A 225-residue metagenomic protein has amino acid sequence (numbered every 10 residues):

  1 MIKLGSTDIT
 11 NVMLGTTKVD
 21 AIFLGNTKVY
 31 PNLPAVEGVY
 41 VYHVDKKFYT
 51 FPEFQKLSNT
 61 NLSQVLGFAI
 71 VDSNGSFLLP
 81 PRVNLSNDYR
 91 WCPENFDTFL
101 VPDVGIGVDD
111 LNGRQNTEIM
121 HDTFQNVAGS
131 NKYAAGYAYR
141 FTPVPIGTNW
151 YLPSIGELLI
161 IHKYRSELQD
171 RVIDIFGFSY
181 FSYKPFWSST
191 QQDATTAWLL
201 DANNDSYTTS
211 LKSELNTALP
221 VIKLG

Functional and structural regions predicted by a protein language model:
M1-G5, F54-T60, D170-Y183: Short, solvent-exposed secondary-structure boundary motifs
M1-N32: Intrinsically disordered, compositionally biased repeat/linker segments
L4, L14, V71-D72, S179 (+2 more regions): A generic structural signal for short, solvent-exposed coil/turn residues that cap or connect secondary-structure
T7, T17, T27, L85 (+3 more regions): Generic structural motif
N11, A21, P31, N87 (+2 more regions): A broad, structure-centric signal for solvent-exposed, well-ordered loop/edge residues that line or flank functional
V12, A69, P185-S189: Short hydrophobic/aromatic-rich beta-strand motifs
F23-I146, K212, A218-G225: Short, compositionally biased
G147-N149, I155-G225: C-terminal, surface-exposed recognition/capping segments
